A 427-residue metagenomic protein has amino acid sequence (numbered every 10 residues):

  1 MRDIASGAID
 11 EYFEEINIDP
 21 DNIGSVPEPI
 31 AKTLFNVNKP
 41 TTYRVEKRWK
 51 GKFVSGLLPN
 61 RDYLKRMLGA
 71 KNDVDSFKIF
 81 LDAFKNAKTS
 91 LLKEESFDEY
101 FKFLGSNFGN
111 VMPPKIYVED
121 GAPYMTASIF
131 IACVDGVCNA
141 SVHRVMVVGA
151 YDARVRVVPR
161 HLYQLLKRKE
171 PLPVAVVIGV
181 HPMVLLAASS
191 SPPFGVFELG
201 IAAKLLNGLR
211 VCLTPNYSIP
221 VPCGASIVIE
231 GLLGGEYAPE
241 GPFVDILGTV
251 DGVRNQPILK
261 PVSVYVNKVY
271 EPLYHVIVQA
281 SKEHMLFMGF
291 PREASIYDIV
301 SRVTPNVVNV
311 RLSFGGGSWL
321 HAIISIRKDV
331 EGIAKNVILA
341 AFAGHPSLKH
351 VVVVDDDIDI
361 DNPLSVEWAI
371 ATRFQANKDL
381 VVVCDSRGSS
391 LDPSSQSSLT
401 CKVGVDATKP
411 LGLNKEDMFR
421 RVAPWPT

Functional and structural regions predicted by a protein language model:
M1-F243, G248-I258, S263-T427: Extended, highly charged
